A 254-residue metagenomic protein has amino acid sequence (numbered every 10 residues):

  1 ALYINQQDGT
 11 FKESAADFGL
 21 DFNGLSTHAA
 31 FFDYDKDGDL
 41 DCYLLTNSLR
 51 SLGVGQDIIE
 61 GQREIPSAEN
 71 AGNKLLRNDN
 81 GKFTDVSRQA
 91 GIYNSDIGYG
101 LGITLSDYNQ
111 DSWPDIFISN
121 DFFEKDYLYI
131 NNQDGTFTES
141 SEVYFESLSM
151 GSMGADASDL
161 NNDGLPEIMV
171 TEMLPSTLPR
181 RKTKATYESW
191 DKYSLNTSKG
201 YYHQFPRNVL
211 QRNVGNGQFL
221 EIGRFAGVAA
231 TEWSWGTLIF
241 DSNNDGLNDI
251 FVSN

Functional and structural regions predicted by a protein language model:
A1-N254: Acidic, glycine/proline-rich Ca2+-coordinating loop motifs
